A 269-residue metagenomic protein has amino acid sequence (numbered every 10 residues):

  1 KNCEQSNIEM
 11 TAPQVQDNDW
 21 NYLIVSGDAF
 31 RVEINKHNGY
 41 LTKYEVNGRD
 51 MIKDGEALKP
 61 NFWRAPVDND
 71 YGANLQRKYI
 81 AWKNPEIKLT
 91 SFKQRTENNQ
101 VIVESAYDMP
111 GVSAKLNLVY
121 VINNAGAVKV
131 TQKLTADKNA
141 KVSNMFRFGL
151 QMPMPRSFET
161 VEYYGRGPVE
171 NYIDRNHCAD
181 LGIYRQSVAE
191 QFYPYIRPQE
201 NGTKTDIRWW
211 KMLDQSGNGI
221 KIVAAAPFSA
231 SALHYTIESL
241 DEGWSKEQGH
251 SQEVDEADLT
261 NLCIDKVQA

Functional and structural regions predicted by a protein language model:
C3-A269: Beta-strand/loop-rich accessory regions of lumenal/periplasmic or secreted enzymes, predominantly carbohydrate-active
